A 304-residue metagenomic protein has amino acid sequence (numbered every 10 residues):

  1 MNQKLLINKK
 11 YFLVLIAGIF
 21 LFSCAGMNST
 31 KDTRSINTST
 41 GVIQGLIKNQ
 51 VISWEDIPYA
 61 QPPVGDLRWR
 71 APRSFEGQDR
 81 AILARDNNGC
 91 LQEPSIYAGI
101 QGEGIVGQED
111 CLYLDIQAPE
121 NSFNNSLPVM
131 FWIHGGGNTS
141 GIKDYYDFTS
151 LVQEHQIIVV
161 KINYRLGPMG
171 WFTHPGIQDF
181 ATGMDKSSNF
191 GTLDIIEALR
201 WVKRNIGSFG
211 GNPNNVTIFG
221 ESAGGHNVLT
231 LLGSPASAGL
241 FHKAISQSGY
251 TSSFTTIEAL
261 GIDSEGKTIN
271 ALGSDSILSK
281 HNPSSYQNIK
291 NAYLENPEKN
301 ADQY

Functional and structural regions predicted by a protein language model:
N2, A25-T192: Non-catalytic accessory segments of hydrolases
N2-F12: Bacterial N-terminal signal peptides that target proteins for export
L13-F22: Bacterial N-terminal signal peptides
A81-E103, Q178-S187, N215, H226-Y304: Mature extracellular catalytic domain of secreted serine hydrolases with alpha/beta-hydrolase catalytic cores
A118-N125, R204-N212, P235-A238: Surface-exposed acidic, glycine-flexible loop patches that form ligand/cofactor-binding and adhesion interfaces
N163, G220, A244-S246: Hydrophobic alpha-helical packing residues
M184-G207: Alpha/beta-hydrolase active-site loop
F209-E221: Alpha/beta-hydrolase fold nucleophile elbow
